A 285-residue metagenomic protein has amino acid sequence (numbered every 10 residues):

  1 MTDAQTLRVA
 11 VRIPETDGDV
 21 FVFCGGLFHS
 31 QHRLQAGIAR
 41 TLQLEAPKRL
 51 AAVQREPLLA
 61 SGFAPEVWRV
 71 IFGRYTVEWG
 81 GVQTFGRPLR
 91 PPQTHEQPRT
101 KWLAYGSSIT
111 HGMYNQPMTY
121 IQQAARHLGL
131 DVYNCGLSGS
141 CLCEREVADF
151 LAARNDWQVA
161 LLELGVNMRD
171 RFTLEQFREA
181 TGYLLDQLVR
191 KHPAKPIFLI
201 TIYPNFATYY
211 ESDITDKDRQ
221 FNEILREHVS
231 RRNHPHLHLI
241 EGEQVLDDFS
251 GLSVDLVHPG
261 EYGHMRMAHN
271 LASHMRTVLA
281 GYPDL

Functional and structural regions predicted by a protein language model:
M1-K101, R276-L285: N-terminal secretory targeting modules
T6, H111, M168: Glycine-rich nucleotide phosphate-binding loop and flanking beta-alpha elements of Rossmann-like dinucleotide-binding
R12-D19, G25, Y114-P117, G129-D131 (+3 more regions): Generic structural signal for short, solvent-exposed loop/turn connectors between secondary structure elements
A39-R40, S140-C141, V245-S250: A short acidic, often aromatic-flanked loop/helix-cap motif at beta-alpha or helix-coil junctions that lines enzyme
A60-I71, L89-R90, T119-C135, W157-F177 (+1 more regions): Charged, low-complexity, helix/coiled-coil-prone segments
W68-C141, R145-D156: Serine-esterase "nucleophile elbow" of acetyl-processing enzymes
E146-L285: Alpha-helical cap/lid subdomain in secreted, periplasmic, or secretory-pathway luminal O-acyl-processing enzymes
